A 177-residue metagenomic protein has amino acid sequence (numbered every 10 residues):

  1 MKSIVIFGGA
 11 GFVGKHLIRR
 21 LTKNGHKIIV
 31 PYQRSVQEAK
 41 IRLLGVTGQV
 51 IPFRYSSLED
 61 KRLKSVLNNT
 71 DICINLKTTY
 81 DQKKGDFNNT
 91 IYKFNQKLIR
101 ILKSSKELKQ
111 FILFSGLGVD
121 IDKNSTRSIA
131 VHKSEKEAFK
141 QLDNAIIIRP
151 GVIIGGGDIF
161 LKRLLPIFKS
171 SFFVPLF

Functional and structural regions predicted by a protein language model:
S3, D71-I72, Q110: Structural motif
S3-H26: N-terminal Rossmann NAD(P)H-binding glycine-rich loop of SDR-like oxidoreductase domains
P31, L76, I148: The conserved SAM/SAH-binding core of class I Rossmann-like methyltransferase domains, concentrating on the hydrophobic
P31-V36, S56-S57: N-terminal Rossmann-fold cofactor-binding loop
L44-K97, I101-K103, L117-K123: NAD(P)H-binding glycine-rich loop region in Rossmannoid oxidoreductase-like domains and their noncatalytic homologs
T79, K93-Q141, A145-G151: Conserved Rossmann-fold NAD(P)-dependent oxidoreductase catalytic core, especially the SDR/UDP-sugar
G155-R163: Glycine/proline-rich active-site loop of Rossmann-fold NAD(P)-dependent oxidoreductases
P166-F177: A conserved pocket-lining segment of Rossmann-fold NAD(P)-dependent short-chain dehydrogenase/reductase
